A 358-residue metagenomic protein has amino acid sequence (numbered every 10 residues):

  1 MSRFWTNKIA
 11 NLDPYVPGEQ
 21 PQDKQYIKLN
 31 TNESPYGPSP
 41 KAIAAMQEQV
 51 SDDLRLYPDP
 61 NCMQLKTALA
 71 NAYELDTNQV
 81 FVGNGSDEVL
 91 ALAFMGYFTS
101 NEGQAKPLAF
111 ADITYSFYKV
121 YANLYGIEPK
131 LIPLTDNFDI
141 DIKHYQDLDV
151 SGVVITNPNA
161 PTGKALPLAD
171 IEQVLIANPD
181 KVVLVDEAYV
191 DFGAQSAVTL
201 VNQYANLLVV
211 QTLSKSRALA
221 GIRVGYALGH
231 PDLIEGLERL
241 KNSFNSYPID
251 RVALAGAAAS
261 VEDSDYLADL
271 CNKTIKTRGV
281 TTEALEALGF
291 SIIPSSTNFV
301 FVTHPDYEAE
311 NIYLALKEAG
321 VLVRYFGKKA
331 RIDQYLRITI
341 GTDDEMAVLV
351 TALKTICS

Functional and structural regions predicted by a protein language model:
M1-L56, L148: N-terminal "arm"/small-domain region of PLP-dependent enzymes with the aminotransferase-like
Q64-P107, Y125, D306: Phosphate-binding glycine-rich loop
T99-I155: PLP-dependent aminotransferase-like
N123, D139-D149, P161-V183, E187-L219 (+1 more regions): Active-site pre-lysine segment of PLP-dependent enzymes
A169, A315-A319, R324, K328-S358: PLP-dependent enzyme catalytic core of the Aspartate aminotransferase-like
N206-E286, F290-I293: PLP-dependent aminotransferase class I/II
A287-A319: Conserved PLP-binding catalytic core of the aspartate aminotransferase-like
